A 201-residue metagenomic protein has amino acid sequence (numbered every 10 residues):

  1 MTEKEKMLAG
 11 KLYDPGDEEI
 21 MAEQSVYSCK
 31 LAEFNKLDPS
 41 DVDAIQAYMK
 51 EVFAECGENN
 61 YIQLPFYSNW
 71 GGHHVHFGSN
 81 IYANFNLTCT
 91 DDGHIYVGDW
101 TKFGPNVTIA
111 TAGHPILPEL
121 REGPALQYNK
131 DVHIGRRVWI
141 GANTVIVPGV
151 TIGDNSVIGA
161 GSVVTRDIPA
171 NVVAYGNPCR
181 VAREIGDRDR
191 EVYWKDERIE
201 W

Functional and structural regions predicted by a protein language model:
M1-N59, C179-W201: Terminal amphipathic alpha-helical/low-complexity segments used for targeting or macromolecular assembly
Y48, L64-Y67: Arg/Lys-rich RNA-binding interfaces used to dock onto structured RNA substrates
F66-G78, Y82-T151, N177-C179, R183-W194: Flexible, glycine/small-residue-enriched loop-and-beta-strand segment within the central core of proteins
K102, S156-V157: Short alpha-helix at the nucleotide-sugar/activated-sugar donor binding site of glycosyltransferases and closely
W139, V157, V173-Y175: Short-chain dehydrogenase/reductase
G153-S156, P169-N171: Conserved catalytic segment of ABC-fold P-loop ATPases
V164-T165: Short hydrophobic beta-strand element within catalytic cores of glycosyltransferases and related nucleotide-activated
